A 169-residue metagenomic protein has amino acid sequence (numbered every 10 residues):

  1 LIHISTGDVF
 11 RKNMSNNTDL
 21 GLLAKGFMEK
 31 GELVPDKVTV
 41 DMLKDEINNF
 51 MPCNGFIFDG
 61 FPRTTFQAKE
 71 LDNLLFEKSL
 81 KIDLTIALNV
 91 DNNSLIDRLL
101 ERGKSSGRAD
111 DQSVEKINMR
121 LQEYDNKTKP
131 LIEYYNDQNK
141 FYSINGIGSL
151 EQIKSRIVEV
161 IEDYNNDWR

Functional and structural regions predicted by a protein language model:
L1, K78-L84, N136-F141: Short glycine-/polar-rich loops that comprise or flank the Walker A/P-loop and associated switch/sensor motifs
I2-N73, E77, S105, E115: ATP-dependent small-molecule kinase phosphotransfer cores that center on conserved nucleotide phosphate-binding segments
G7, L43, I57, I86 (+3 more regions): Residue-level signature of catalytic and energy-coupling elements of molecular machines, predominantly ATP/GTP-dependent
D8-R11, P62-F66, N89-I96, S149-L150: Conserved nucleotide-binding/hydrolysis micro-motifs of P-loop NTPases
G26-F27, L75-K127: A glycine- and Lys/Arg-enriched "phosphate-lid" helix/loop adjacent to the NTP-binding pocket of small-molecule kinases
K37, F61, L88, V114 (+1 more regions): Conserved phosphate/pyrophosphate-binding and hydrolysis machinery centered on Walker-type P-loop NTPases, extending
A68-K69, I96-L99, K154: Short, well-ordered secondary-structure micro-motifs
Q122-R169: NTP-dependent small-molecule kinase module
